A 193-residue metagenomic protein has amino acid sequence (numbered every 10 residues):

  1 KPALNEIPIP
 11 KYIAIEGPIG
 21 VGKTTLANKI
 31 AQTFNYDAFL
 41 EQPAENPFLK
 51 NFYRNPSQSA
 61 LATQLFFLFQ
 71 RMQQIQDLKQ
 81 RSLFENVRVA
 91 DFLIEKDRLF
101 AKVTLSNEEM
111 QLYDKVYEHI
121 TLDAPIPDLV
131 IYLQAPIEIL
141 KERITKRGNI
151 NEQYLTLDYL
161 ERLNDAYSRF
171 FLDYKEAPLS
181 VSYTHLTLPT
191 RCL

Functional and structural regions predicted by a protein language model:
I15: Hydrophobic anchor at the beta1->P-loop junction of P-loop NTPases
P18: P-loop (Walker A) phosphate-binding loop of NTP-binding proteins
K23: Conserved lysine of the Walker
Q32-F69: Conserved substrate/cofactor phosphate-moiety recognition/catalytic segment in nucleotide-dependent phosphotransferases
T63-A124: Glycine-rich phosphate-binding loop used to anchor ATP phosphates in small-molecule kinases, encompassing both
D97-D165: A glycine- and Lys/Arg-enriched "phosphate-lid" helix/loop adjacent to the NTP-binding pocket of small-molecule kinases
H185-L193: Single conserved hydrophobic/aromatic residue that forms the stacking wall/gate of nucleotide- or nucleobase-binding
